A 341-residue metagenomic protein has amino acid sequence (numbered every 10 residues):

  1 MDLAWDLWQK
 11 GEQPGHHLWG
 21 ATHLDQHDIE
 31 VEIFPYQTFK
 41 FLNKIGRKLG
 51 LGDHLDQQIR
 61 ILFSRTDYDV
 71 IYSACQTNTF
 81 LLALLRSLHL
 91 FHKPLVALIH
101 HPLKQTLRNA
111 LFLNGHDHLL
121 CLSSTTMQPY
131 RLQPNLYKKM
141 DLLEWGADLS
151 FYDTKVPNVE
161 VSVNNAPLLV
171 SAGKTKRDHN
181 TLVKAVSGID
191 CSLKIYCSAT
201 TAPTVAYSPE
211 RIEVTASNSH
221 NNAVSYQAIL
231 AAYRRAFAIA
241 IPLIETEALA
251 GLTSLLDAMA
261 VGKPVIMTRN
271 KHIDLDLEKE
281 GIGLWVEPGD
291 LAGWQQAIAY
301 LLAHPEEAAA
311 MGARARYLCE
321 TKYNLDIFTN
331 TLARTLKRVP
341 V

Functional and structural regions predicted by a protein language model:
N114, C197, P203-Y233: Nucleotide-activated donor-binding/catalytic signature segment of Leloir-type glycosyltransferases, i.e., the conserved
T125, G146: Carbohydrate-associated surface elements
R131, A147-N165, N180, T204-A206: Acidic anion/phosphate-binding donor-loop and adjacent secondary structure in glycosyltransferase catalytic cores
E160-R177, L182-K194: Conserved donor-binding/catalytic core segment of Leloir-type glycosyltransferases
T204, N270-E280, L284-W285: Short acidic/histidine- and often glycine-rich active-site loop of Leloir-type glycosyltransferases that engages
Y233-A248, K263: Acidic donor-binding loop of glycosyltransferase active sites
K279-E280, L284-L291, Y300-E306: Conserved acidic donor-binding segment of nucleotide-sugar-dependent glycosyltransferases
Y300, E307-T321, F328-R334: A short, well-ordered alpha-helix in the C-terminal region of glycosyltransferases
